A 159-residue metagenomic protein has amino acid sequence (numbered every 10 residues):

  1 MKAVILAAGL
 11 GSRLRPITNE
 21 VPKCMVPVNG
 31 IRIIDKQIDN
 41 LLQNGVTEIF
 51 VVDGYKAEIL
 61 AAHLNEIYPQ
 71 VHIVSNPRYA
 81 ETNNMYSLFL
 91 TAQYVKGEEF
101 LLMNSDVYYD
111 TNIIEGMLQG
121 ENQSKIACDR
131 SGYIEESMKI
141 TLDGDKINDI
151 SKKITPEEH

Functional and structural regions predicted by a protein language model:
M1-N19: N-terminal nucleotide-binding beta1-loop-alpha1 segment
K2-I5, I31-E99: Conserved N-terminal catalytic core of the sugar/cofactor nucleotidyltransferase
A7, D53, N104, C128-D129: Short beta-strand/turn micro-motifs composed of small residues that flank or help shape donor/cofactor-binding pockets
I17-N19, I38-D39, A62-N65, I113-G116: Short amphipathic alpha-helical segments
E20-D35: Short catalytic helix/loop segments, enriched in acidic residues and glycine and frequently bearing histidine
E98-Y108: Short beta-strand-to-loop acidic/aromatic patch adjacent to the donor-nucleotide binding site
D110-H159: Conserved core of the sugar-phosphate nucleotidyltransferase
